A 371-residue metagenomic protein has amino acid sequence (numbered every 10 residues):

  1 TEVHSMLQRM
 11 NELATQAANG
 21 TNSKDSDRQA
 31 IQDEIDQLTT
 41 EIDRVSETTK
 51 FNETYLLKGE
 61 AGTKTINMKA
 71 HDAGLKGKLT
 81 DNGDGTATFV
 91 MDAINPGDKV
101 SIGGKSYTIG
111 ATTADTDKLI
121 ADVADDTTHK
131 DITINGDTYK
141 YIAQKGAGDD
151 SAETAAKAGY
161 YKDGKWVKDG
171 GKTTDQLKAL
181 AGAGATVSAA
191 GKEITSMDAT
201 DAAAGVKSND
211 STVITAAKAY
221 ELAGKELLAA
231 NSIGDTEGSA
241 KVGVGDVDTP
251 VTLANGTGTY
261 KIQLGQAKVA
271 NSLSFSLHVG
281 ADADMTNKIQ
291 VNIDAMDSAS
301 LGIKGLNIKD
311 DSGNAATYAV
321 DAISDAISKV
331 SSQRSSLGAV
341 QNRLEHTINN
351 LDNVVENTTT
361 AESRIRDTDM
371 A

Functional and structural regions predicted by a protein language model:
T1-D137, Q144-D150, K157, K162-A371: Primary detection of the long, small/polar-rich alpha-helical "axial" segments characteristic of bacterial flagellar
